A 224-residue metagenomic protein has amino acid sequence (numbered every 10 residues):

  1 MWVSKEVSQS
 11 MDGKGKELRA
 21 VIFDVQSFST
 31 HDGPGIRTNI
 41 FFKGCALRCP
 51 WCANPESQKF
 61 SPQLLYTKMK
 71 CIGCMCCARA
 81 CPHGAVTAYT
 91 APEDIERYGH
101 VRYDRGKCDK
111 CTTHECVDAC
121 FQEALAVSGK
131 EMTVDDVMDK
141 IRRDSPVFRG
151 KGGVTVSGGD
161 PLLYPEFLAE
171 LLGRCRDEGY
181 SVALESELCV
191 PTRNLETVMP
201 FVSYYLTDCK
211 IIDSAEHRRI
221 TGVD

Functional and structural regions predicted by a protein language model:
W2-P34: Auxiliary Fe-S-binding modules of radical SAM enzymes
I22-C76, G99-K110: N-terminal pre-triad scaffold of radical SAM enzymes
V25, P55, K68, R105 (+6 more regions): Fold-independent oxyanion-binding glycine-rich loops and adjacent beta-strand/coil segments at enzyme active sites
N39-F41, A80, T155, A183: Short, conserved beta-strand segments within well-ordered enzyme catalytic domains that often line or immediately flank
P50-S57, C76-H100, T112-K130: Iron-sulfur cluster-binding cysteine motifs and their immediate structural context in ferredoxin-like electron-transfer
L65-K70, T90, D94-G99, Y103 (+1 more regions): Short cysteine/histidine-rich metal-coordination sites, predominantly Zn2+-binding motifs
D135-D224: Conserved AdoMet/S-adenosylmethionine-binding subsite of the radical SAM
